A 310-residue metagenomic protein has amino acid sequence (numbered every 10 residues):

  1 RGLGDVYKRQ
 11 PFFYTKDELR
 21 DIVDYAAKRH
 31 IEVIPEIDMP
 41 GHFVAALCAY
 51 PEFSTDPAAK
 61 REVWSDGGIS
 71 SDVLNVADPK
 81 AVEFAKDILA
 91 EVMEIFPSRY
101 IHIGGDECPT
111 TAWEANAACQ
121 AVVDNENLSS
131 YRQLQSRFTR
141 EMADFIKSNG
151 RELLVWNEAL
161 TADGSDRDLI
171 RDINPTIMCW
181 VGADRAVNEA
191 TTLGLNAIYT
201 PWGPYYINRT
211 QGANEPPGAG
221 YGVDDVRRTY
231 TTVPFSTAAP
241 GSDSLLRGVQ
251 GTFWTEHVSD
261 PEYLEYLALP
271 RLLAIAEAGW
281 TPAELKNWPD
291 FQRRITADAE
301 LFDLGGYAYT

Functional and structural regions predicted by a protein language model:
R1, D38, V44-A49, W113-A115 (+2 more regions): Short, solvent-exposed loop/turn and secondary-structure capping segments
G2-Y7: Short, small-residue-biased leader/transition segments that mark boundaries at the very start of proteins
K8-A46: Acidic/aromatic-lined carbohydrate-recognition and catalytic surfaces of CAZymes acting on diverse glycans
E32-A77: Substrate-binding/active-site clefts of carbohydrate-active enzymes
P35-M39, G105, N157, Y199-P201: Glycine-rich, histidine-containing beta strand-loop boundary motifs that form or position
W64-S65, I69-N174, W180-E189: Active-site neighborhood of glycoside hydrolase catalytic domains
L153-L160, S165-T310: Flexible, acidic glycine-rich loops studded with aromatic residues
